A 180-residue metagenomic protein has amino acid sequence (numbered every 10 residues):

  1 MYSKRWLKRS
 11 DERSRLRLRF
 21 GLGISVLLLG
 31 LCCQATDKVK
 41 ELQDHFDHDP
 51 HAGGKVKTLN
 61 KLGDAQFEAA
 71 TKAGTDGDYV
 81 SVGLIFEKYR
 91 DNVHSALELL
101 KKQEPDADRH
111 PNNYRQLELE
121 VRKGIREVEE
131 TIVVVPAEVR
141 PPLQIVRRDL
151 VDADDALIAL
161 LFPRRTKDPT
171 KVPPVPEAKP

Functional and structural regions predicted by a protein language model:
M1, L31-C32: The N-terminal extracellular segments of secreted preproproteins, especially immediately downstream of signal
M1-L18: N-terminal secretory signal peptides that target proteins for export/translocation
K8, L29-L31, T71: Ubiquitous "structural anchor" signal
R19-G30: Bacterial N-terminal signal peptides
Q34-P180: Long, charged/polar, soluble alpha-helical segments
